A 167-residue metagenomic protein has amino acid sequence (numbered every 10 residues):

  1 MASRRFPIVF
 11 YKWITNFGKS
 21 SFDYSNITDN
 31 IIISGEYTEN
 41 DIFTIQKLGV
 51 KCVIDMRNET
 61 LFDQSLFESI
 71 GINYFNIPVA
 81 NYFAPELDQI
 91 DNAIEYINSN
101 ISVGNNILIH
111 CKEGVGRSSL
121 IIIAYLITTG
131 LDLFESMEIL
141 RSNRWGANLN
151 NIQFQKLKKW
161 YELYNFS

Functional and structural regions predicted by a protein language model:
M1-F17: Non-catalytic regulatory/accessory regions that flank a structured catalytic core
A2-S3, D55, V115: Intrinsically disordered, low-complexity sequence elements enriched in Ser/Thr/Gly/Pro
V9-K12, V53, R117, S136: Intrinsically disordered, low-complexity segments enriched in polar/charged residues with Gly/Pro, especially when
N16-D23, I27-N106, I127-Y161, N165-F166: Cysteine-based protein phosphatase catalytic domain of the PTP/DSP
G104-I123: A phosphate-binding catalytic loop at a beta-strand-loop-alpha-helix junction that coordinates phosphoryl groups
